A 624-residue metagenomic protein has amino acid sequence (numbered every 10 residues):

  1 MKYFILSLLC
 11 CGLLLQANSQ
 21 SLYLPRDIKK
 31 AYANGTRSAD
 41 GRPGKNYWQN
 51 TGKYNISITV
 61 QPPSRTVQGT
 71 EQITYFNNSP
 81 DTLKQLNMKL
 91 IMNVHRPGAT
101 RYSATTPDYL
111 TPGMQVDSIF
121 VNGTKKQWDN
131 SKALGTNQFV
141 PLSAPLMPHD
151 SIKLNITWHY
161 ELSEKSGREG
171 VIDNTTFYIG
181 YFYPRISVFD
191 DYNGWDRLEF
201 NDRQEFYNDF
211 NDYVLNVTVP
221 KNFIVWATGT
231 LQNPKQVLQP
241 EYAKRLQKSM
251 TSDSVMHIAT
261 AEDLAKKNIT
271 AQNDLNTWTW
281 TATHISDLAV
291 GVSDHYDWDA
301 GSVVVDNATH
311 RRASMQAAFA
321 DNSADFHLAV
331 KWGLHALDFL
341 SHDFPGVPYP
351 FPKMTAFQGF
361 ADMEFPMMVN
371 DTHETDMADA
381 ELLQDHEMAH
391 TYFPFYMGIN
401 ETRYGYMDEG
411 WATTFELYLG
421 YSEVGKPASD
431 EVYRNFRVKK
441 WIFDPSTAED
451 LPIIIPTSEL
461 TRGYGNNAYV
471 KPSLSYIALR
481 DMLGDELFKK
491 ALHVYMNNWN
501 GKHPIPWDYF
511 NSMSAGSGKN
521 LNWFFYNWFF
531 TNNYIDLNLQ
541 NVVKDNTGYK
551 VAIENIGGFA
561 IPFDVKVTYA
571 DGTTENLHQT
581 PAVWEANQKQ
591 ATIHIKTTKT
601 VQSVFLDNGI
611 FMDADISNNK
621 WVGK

Functional and structural regions predicted by a protein language model:
Y23-K89: Early extracytoplasmic/domain-onset interaction patches
Y23-R37, T51-G52, W280, A313-A552: Hydrophobic alpha-helical and helix-loop surface patches within well-folded domains that function as non-catalytic
P25, T66, F76, P107-T175 (+4 more regions): A surface-exposed beta-strand-loop module
A39-N46, R96-L142, K165-G170, V237-S249 (+3 more regions): Solvent-exposed beta-strand/loop surfaces of large extracellular or lumenal domains
E71-I73, L90, D150-E164, Y213-K221 (+2 more regions): Short, hydrophobic/aromatic-enriched beta-strand segments in well-ordered soluble domains
G98-Y109, H159-Y213, N233-P234, I610-K624: Glycine/proline-rich low-complexity spacer/linker segments in large multi-domain proteins
D190, Q204-D385, T414: Hydrophobic helix-coil surface modules that form long, contiguous segments used for peptide/substrate interaction
W226-A227, K544-D607: Beta-strand-rich binding/interaction modules
